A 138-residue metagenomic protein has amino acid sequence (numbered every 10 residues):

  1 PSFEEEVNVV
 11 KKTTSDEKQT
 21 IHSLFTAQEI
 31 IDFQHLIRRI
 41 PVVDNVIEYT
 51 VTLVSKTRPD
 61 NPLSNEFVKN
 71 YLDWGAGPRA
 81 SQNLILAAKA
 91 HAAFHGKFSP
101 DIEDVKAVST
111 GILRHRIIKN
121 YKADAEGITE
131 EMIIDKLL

Functional and structural regions predicted by a protein language model:
P1-F67, F94-F98, I102, A123-A125: Conserved C-terminal "switch" segment of AAA+ ATPases
P59-L138: C-terminal engagement/docking regions of AAA+ P-loop ATPases
